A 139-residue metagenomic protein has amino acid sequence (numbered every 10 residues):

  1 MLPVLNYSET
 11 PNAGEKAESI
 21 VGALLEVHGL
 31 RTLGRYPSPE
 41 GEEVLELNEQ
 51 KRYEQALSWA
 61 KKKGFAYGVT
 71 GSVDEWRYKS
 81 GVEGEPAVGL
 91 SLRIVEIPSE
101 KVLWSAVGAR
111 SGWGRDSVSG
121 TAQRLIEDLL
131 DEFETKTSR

Functional and structural regions predicted by a protein language model:
M1-Y7: Short beta-strand segments enriched in small/hydrophobic residues
Y7-F65, S105: N-terminal segment of the mature soluble domain
E18-S19, V27-G29, W59-K63, Y78 (+2 more regions): C-terminal/domain-edge helix-coil "capping" segments
K51-Y53, P86-G89: Charged helix-capping and loop-helix junction motifs
Y67-V69: Well-ordered beta-strand positions
S72-R77: Generic short beta-strand segments
